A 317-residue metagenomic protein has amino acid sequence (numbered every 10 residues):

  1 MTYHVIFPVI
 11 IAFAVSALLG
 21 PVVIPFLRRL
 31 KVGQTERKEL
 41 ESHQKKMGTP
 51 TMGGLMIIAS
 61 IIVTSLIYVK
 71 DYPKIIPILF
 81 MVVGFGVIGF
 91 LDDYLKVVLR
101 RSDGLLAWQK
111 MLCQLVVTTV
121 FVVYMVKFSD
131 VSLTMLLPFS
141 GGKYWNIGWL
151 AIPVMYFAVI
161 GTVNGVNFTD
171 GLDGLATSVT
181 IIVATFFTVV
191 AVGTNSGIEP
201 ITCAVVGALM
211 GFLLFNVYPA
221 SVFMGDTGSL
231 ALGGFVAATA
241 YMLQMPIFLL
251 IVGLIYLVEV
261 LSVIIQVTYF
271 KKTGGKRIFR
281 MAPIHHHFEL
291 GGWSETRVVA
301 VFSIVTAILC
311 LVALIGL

Functional and structural regions predicted by a protein language model:
M1-I24, I57-V87, F121, M125-F128 (+1 more regions): Alpha-helical transmembrane segments
P21-L40: Membrane-interface helix-loop junction between the first two transmembrane segments
R29-G33, L133-L136, T273-R280: Short, Lys/Arg-enriched, Gly/Pro-containing loop segments at transmembrane-helix junctions of multi-pass membrane
E36-T49, R100-Q114, I284-H286, L290: Juxtamembrane helix-capping/reentrant segments at transmembrane boundaries
T49, P138-L150: Short aromatic-rich membrane-water interface segments that cap or initiate transmembrane helices in multi-pass membrane
I75-L106, K110-L115: Hydrophobic alpha-helical hairpins/lids featuring a short glycine-rich hinge
V98, S129-K143: Membrane-interface helix termini and inter-helical loops of multi-pass transporters
